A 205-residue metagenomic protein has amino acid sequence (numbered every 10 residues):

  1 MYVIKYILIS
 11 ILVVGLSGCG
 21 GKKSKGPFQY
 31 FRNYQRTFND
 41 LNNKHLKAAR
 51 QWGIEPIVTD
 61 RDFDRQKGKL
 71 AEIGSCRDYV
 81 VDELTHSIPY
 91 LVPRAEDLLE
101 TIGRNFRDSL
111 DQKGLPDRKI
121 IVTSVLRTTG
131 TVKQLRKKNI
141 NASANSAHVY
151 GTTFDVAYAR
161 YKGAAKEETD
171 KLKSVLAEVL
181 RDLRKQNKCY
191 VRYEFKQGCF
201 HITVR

Functional and structural regions predicted by a protein language model:
M1-P27: Bacterial Sec-dependent N-terminal signal peptides
G20-G103, D108-D111, T203-R205: Extracytoplasmic cell-surface/polysaccharide-interacting catalytic and binding patches
I73, T123-R127, A159, V204-R205: Active-site-proximal beta-strand/loop segments in catalytic clefts of secreted hydrolases
E83, S87-L98, R127, N145-H148 (+1 more regions): Extracytoplasmic/periplasmic, Sec-exported soluble proteins
L91-L98, I102, P116, T131 (+1 more regions): Stable alpha-helical elements in mature extracytoplasmic
L98-K113, K138-N141, V179-Q186: Structured segments of extracytoplasmic/periplasmic soluble domains in secreted or envelope-associated proteins
L115-K133: Acidic helix-start/capping segments at beta-turn-to-alpha-helix junctions
N145-R205: Catalytic cores and adjacent binding grooves of peptidoglycan-active enzymes
